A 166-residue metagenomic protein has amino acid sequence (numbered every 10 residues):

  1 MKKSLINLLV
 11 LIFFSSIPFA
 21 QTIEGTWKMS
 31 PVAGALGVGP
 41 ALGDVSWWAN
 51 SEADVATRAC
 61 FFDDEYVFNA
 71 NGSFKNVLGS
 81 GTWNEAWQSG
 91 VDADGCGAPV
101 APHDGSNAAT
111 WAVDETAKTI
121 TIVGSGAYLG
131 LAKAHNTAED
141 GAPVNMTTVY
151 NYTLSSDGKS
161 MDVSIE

Functional and structural regions predicted by a protein language model:
M1-I6, Q21: Elongated, non-catalytic scaffold/linker segments and compositionally distinctive motifs
S4-S16: Sec-dependent N-terminal signal peptides
S15-A20, A142: An exposure/low-complexity boundary signal
P18-K28: N-terminal helix-cap/turn-to-beta initiation motif at the start of protein domains
W27, S46-W48, W111: Tryptophan-centered motif/residue detector
V32-V38, D54-S160: Contiguous, well-ordered beta-strand patches that form the walls/edges of small beta-barrel/beta-sandwich domains
V38-S51: Short, polar loop/linker segments at the starts of domains and inter-domain junctions
D162-E166: Short, exposed beta-strand-loop hairpins at the edges of beta-sheets in extracellular/periplasmic proteins
